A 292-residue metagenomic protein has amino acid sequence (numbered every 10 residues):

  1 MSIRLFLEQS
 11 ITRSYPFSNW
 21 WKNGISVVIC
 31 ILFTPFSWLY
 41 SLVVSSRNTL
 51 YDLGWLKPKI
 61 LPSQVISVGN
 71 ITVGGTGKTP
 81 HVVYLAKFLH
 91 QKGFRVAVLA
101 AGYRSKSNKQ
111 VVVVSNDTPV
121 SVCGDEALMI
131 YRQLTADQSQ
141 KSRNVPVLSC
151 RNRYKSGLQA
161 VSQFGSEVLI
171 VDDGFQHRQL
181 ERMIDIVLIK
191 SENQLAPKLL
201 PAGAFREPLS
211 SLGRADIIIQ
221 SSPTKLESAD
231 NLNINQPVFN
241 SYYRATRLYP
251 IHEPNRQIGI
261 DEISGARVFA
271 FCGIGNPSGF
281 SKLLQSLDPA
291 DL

Functional and structural regions predicted by a protein language model:
M1-I25, Q194-L292: C-terminal accessory "lid"/substrate-recognition subdomains
S2-Q64: A transmembrane-helix-recognition feature enriched in membrane-embedded lipid enzymes and envelope glyco-/phospholipid
L39, T79, I130, D172 (+3 more regions): Residue-level signal for inorganic ion chemistry
I66-L85: Glycine-rich phosphate-binding P-loop
Y84-P146: N-terminal phosphate/diphosphate-binding loop that engages ATP/GTP or pyrophosphate donors across diverse enzyme folds
R95-L99, V187, R267-F271: Conserved beta-strand elements of the Class I
Q138-E181: Phosphate-binding/switch loop-helix module in NTP-utilizing enzymes
Q179-E192, G213: Inter-motif core of Ras-like GTPase G domains
